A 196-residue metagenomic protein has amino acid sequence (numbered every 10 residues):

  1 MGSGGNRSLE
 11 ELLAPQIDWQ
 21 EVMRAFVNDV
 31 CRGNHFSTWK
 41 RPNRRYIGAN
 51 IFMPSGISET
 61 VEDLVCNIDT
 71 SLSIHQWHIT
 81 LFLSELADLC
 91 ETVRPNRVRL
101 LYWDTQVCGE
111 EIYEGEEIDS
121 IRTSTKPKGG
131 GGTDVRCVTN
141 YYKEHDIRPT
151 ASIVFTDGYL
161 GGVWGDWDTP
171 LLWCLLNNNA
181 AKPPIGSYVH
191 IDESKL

Functional and structural regions predicted by a protein language model:
S3-V65, I74-W77: Acidic, polar low-complexity linker/tail segments
R24, I79-L81, G165-T169: Composition- and surface-driven signal marking solvent-exposed, interaction-prone regions in large proteins
V30, E59-G115, T125, C137-T156 (+2 more regions): Von Willebrand factor
Y46-A49, G109-I112, V163, P183: Short, solvent-exposed polar/charged micro-motifs at secondary-structure junctions
I47, V135-C137: Short beta-strand or tight-loop elements that sit immediately N-terminal to catalytic metal-binding acidic residues
E110-V135, V189-L196: Acidic, Ser/Thr-rich peripheral helices and adjacent loops at domain boundaries
Y159-L196: VWA/integrin I-like adhesion module and closely mimicked acidic/polar interface patches used
